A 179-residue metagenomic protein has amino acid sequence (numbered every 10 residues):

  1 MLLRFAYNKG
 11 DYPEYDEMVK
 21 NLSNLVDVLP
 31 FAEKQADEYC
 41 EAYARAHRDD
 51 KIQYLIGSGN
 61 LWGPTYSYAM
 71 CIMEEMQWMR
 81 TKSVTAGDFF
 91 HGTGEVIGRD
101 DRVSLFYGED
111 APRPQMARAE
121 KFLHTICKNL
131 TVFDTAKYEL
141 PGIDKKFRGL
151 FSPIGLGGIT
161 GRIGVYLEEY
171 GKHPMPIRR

Functional and structural regions predicted by a protein language model:
M1-R179: A SIS-like phosphosugar-recognition module
